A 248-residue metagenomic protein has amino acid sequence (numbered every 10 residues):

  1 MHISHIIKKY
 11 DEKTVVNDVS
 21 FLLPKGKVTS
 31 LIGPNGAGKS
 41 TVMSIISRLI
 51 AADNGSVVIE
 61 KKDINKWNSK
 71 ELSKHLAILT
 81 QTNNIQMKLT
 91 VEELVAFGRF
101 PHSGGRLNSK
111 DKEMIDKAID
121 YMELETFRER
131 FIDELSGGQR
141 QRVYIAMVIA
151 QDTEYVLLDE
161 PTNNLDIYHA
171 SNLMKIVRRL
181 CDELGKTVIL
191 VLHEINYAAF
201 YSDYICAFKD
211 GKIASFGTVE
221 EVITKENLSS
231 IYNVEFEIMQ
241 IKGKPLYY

Functional and structural regions predicted by a protein language model:
I32-P34: The feature captures the beta-strand-to-loop junction immediately N-terminal to the Walker
S47: Helix-to-loop junction immediately C-terminal to a conserved catalytic motif
G55-D63, L72: Conserved ABC transporter NBD signature motif
A96, S109-F127, D152: Conserved ABC ATPase "signature" region
F131-L135, Q139: Conserved ABC ATPase signature
V156-E160: Catalytic Walker B motif of ABC-type/P-loop ATPase nucleotide-binding domains
